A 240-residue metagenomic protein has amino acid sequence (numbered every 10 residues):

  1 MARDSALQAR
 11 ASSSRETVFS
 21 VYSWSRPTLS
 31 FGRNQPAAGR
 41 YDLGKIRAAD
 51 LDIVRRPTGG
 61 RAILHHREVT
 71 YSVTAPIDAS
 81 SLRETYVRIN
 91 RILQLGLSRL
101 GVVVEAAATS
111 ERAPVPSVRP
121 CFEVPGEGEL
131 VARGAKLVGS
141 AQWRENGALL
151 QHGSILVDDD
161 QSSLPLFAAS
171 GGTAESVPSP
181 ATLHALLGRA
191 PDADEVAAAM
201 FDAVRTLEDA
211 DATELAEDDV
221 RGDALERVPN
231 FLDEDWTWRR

Functional and structural regions predicted by a protein language model:
M1-R40, G44, A48, D52-R56 (+3 more regions): Active-site loop/lid in soluble adenylation, ligation, and acyl-transfer enzymes
V18, T28, E68-T70, P125-E127 (+1 more regions): Broad gene-expression machinery/nucleic-acid interaction feature
Q35, D50, P57, V73-I77 (+1 more regions): Generic hydrophobic/packing signal
P36, V54, I63-L64, W143: Short, electropositive, low-hydrophobicity segments enriched in small/polar residues
L64-P76: DPxDG-like acidic metal-binding loop motif
P76-T206, R240: Catalytic beta-strand/loop module used to bind and position nucleotide/cofactor moieties in cofactor-attachment
